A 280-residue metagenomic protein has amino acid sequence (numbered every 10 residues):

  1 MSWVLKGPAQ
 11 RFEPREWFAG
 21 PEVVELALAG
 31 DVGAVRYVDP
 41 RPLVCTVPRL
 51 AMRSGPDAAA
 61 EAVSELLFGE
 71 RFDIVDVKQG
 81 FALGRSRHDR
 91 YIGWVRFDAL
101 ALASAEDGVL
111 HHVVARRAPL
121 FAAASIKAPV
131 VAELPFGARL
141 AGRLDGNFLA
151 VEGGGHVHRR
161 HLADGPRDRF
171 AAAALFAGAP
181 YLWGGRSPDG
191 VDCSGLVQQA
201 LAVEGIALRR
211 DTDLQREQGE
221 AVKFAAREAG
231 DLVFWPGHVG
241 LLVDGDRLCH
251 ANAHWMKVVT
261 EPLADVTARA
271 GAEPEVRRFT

Functional and structural regions predicted by a protein language model:
M1-R41, D57, S64, F68-D73 (+4 more regions): Boundary regions of SH3-family modules and the immediately adjacent low-complexity/disordered segments in eukaryotic
C45, I74, G142, F234-W235 (+1 more regions): A generic structural signal for residues embedded in beta-strands
V47-D57, V114-S125, D211-G219: Short, structured beta-strand/loop micro-motifs enriched in basic residues and often containing a Trp
A60, L66, L134, A226-E228 (+1 more regions): Short, well-ordered loop/turn sites that connect or cap secondary structure elements
E61, P129, A221-A225: A structural connector/turn signal
A173, G185-E204, L208: Active-site nucleophilic cysteine motif
I206-A264: ...with weaker cross-activation on analogous glycine-rich loops/strands in unrelated enzymes
R269-T280: Low-complexity, Gly/Ser/Thr/Pro-rich intrinsically disordered linker/tail segments
